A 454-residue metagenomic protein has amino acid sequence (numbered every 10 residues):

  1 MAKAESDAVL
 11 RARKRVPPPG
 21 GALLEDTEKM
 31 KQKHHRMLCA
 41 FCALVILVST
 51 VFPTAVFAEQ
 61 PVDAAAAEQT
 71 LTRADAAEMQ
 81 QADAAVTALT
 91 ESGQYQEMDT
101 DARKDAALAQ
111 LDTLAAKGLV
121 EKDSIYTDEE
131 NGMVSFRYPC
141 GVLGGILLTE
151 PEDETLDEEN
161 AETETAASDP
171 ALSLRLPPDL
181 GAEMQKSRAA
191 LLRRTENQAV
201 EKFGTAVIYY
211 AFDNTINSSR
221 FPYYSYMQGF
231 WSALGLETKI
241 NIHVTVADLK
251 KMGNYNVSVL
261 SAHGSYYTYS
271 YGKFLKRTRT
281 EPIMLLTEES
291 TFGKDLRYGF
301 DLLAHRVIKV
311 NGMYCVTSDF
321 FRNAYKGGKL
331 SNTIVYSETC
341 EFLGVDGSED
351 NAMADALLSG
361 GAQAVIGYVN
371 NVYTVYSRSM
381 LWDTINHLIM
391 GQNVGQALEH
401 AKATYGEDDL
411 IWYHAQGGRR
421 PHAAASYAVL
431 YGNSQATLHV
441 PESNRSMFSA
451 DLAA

Functional and structural regions predicted by a protein language model:
K31-F41: Bacterial N-terminal signal peptides that target proteins for export
C42-T50: Hydrophobic core
V51-A66: Sec-dependent signal peptide cleavage junction
A67-L119: Short Lys/Arg-enriched alpha/beta "domain-start" segment
Q80-E91, L172-T291, D295, G299: A domain-level signal for caspase-like cysteine endopeptidase catalytic cores and their zymogen-processing architecture
D101-F221, S225, G229: Non-catalytic propeptide/linker segments at domain boundaries
Y267-Q363: Cysteine protease catalytic core and zymogen-processing segment of caspase-like enzymes
I334-A453: Active-site-proximal C-terminal subdomain of hydrolase catalytic domains
